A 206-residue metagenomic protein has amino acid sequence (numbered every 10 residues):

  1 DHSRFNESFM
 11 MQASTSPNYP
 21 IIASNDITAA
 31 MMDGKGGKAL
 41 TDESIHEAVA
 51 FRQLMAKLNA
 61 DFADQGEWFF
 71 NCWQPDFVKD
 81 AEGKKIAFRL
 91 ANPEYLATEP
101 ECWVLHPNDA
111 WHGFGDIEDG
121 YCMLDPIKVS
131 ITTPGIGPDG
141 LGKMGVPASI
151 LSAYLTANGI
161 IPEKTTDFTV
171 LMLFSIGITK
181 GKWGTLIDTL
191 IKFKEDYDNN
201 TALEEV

Functional and structural regions predicted by a protein language model:
D1-A60: Conserved PLP-enzyme active-site core in the AAT-like
K35-V206: Non-catalytic terminal extensions of PLP-dependent enzymes
